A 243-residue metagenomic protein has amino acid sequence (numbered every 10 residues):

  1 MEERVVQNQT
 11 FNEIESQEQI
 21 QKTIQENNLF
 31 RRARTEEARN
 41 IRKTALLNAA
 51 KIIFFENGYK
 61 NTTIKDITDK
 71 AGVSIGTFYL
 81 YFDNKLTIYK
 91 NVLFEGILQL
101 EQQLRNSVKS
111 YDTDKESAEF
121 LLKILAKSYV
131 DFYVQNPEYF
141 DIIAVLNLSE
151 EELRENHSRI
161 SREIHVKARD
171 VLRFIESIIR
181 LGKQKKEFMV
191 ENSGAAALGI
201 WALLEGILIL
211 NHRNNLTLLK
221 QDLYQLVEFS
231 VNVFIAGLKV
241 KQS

Functional and structural regions predicted by a protein language model:
M1-L29, S128-F132, R173, S177-K185 (+1 more regions): C-terminal peripheral helix-coil segments that are non-catalytic and often amphipathic
R42-K51, I67, V92-L100, L104 (+1 more regions): Generic hydrophobic, amphipathic alpha-helix propensity
A45, I53-N91: Helix-turn-helix
L46-F54, Y129, F234: Short hydrophobic clusters on alpha-helical segments that form packing/core surfaces in small helical domains
N91, N106-E138, A197-I200: Hydrophobic alpha-helical connector segments
L98, Q102-R105, F120, I142 (+3 more regions): Amphipathic alpha-helical packing segments from all-alpha helical-bundle domains
F132-S158, I209-R213: Amphipathic alpha-helical segments used for helix-helix packing
F140-A144, E191, L216-K220: Short, hydrophobic secondary-structure boundary micro-motifs
